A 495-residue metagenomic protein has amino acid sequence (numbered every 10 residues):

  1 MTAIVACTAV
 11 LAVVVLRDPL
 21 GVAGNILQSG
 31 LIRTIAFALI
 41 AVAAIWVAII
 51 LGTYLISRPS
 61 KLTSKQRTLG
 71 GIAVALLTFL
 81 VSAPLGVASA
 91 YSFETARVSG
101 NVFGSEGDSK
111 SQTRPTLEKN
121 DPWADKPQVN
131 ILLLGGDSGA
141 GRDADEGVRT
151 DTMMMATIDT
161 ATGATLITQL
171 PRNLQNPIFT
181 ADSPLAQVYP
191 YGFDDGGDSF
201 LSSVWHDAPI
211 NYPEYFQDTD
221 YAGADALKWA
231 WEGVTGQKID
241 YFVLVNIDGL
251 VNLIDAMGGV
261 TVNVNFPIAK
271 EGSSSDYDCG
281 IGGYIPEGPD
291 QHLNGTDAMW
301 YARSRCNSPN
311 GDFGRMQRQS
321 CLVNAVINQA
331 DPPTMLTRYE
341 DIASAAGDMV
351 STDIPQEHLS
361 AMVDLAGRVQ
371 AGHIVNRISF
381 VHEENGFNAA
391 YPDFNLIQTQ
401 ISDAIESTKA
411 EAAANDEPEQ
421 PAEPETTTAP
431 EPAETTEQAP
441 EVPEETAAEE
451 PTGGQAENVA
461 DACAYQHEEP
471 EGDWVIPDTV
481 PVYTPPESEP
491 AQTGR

Functional and structural regions predicted by a protein language model:
A3-R58: Membrane-embedded alpha-helical segments of integral membrane proteins
L27-A41, T68-G71, V148-A156: An N-terminal domain-start capping segment
Q28-S29, K61-R67, N120-D121: Short, Lys/Arg-rich N-terminal segment immediately upstream of the first membrane anchor
T63-E94: Internal/C-terminal transmembrane anchor helices
S89-R495: Non-catalytic, solvent-exposed segments at the cell envelope interface
